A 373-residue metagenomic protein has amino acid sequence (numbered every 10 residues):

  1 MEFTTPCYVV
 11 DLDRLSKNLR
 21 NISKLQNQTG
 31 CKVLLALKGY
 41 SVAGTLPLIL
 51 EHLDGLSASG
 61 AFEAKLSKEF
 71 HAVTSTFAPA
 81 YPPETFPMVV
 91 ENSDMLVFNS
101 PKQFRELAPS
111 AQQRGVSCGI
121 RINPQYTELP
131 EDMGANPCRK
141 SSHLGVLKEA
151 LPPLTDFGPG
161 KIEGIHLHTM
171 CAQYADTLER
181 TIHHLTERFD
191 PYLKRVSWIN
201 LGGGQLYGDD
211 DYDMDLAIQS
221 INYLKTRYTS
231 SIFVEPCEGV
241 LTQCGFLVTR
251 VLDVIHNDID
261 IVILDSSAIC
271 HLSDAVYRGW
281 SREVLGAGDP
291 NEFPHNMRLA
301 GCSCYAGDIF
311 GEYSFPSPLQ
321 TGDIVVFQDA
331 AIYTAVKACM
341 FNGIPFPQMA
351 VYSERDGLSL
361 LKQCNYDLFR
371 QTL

Functional and structural regions predicted by a protein language model:
M1-H71, F77-Y81, S267, F315-T321 (+2 more regions): N-terminal capping/small domains of soluble enzymes
R14, Y40, E63, Y81 (+10 more regions): Short, glycine-/Ser/Thr-/acidic-enriched flexible segments
N18, R180-L185, L216-A217: Hydrophobic alpha-helical membrane-association signature
C31-W198: Active-site-proximal beta-alpha core segment in soluble small-molecule metabolic enzymes
T169-M170, I199-G208, P236-E238: Glycine-rich beta-strand-to-loop/alpha-helix junction loops that act as flexible
E187, L193-V196, Y212, L216-Y223 (+2 more regions): Acidic/histidine-enriched ion/cofactor-binding microenvironments in catalytic or ligand-binding pockets
S220, S231-L373: Charged (often Lys/Glu-rich) extended helix/loop segments that serve as interaction or gating elements
